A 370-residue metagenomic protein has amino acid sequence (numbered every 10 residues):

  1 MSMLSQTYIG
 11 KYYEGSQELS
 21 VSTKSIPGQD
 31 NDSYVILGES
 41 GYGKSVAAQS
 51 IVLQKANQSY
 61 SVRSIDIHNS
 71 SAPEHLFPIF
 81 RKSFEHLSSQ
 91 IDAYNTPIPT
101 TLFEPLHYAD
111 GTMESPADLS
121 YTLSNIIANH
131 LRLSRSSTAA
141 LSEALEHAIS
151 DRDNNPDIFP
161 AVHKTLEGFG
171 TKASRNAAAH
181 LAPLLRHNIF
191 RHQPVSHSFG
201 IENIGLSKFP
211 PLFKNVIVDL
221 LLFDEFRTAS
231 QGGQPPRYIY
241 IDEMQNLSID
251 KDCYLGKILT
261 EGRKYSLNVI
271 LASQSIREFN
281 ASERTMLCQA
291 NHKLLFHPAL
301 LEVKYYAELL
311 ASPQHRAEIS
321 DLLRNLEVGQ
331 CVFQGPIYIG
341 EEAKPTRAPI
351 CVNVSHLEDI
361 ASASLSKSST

Functional and structural regions predicted by a protein language model:
M1-Y42, A47, I51-Q54, G340-S369: Basic- and hydrophobic-enriched, low-structure N-terminal and domain-boundary segments that flank ATP-binding catalytic
S2, Y13-E14, S50-L267, L271 (+3 more regions): P-loop NTPase motor domains
V21, I204-L206, F296, V352: Hydrophobic residues at beta-strand termini and immediately following loops that shape nucleotide-binding pockets
P27-Q29, Y94-F103, L301-V303, D359: A short acidic, often aromatic-flanked loop/helix-cap motif at beta-alpha or helix-coil junctions that lines enzyme
Y34, S136, F279-T370: P-loop NTPase motor core of the ASCE superfamily
E39-Y42, A272-R277, H297: Conserved helicase ATPase motor motifs in RecA-like P-loop NTPase domains
